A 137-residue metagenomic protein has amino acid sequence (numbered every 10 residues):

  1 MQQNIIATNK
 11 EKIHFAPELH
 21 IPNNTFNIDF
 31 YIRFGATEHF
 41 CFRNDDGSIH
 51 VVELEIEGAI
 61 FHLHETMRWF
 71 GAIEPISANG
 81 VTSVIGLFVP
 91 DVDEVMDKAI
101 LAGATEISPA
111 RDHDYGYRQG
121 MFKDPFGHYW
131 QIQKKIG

Functional and structural regions predicted by a protein language model:
M1-E18, D29, F34-F88, M96-K123 (+1 more regions): Vicinal oxygen chelate
F126: C-terminal catalytic core of tyrosine-transesterase DNA break-rejoin enzymes
